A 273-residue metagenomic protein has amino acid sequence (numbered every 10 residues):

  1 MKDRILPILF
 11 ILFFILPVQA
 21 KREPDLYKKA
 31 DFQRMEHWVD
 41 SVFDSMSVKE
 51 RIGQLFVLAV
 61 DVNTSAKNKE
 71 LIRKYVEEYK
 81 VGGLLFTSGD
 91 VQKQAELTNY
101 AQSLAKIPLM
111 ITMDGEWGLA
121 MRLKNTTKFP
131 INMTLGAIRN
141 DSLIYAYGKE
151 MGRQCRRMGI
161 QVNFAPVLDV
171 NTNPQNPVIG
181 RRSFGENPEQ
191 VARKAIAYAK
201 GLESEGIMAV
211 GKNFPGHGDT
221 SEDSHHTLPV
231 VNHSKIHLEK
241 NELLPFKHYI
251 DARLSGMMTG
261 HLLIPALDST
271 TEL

Functional and structural regions predicted by a protein language model:
M1-P24: Bacterial Sec-dependent N-terminal signal peptides
L9-I11, L58, D219: Enrichment for repetitive, rod-forming helical segments
I15-L16, T126, S224: Hydrophobic alpha-helical membrane context
K21-A209: N-terminal beta-rich core of secreted/periplasmic extracellular enzymes
S47, L84, E96-S103, I107-L109 (+2 more regions): Second-shell residues forming the walls of enzyme active-site clefts
